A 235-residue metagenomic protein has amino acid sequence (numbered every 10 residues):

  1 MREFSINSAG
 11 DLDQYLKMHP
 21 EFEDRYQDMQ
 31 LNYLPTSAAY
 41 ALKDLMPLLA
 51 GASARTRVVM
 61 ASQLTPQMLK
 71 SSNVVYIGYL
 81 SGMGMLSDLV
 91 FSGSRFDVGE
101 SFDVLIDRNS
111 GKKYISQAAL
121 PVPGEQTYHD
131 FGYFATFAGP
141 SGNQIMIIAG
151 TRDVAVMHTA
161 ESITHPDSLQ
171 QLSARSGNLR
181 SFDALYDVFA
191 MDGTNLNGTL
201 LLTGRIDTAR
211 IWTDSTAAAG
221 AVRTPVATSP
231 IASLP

Functional and structural regions predicted by a protein language model:
M1-P235: Solvent-exposed alpha-helical segments and adjacent loops that form catalytic or protein-interaction surfaces
